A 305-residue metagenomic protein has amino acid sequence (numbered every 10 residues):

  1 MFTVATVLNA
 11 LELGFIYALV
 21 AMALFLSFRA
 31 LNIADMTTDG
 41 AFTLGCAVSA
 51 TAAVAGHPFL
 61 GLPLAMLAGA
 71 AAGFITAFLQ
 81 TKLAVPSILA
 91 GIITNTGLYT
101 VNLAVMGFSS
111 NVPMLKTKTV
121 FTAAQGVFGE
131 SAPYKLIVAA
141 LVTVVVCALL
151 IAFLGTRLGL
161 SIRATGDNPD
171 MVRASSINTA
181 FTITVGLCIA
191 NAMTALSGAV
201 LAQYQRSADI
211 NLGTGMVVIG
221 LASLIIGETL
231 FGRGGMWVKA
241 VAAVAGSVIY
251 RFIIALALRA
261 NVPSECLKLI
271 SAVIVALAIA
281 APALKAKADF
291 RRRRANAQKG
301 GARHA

Functional and structural regions predicted by a protein language model:
M1-V20, V48, G56-L60, F128 (+1 more regions): Membrane-interfacial amphipathic/re-entrant helices at transmembrane-helix boundaries
L24, H57-T96, V101, T143-V145 (+2 more regions): Alpha-helical transmembrane segments within multi-pass membrane transporters and channels
F28-K82, A123-G129, G234-G235, R259: Membrane-embedded helix boundary and interhelical linker motif in transport proteins
A30-A34, F74-T119, A124, R157 (+2 more regions): Short loop segments and helix-boundary regions at transmembrane helix junctions of multi-pass inner-membrane proteins
A72, A132-V217: Helix-loop-helix "hairpin" substructures at the membrane interface of multi-pass membrane proteins
S87, N95-G155, T184-V185, D209 (+2 more regions): Transmembrane helix-bundle core of multi-pass membrane transporters and related energy-transducing complexes
D167-A174, N178-F181, G234, I253-A305: Cytosolic-side transmembrane-helix boundaries in multi-pass membrane proteins
T194, G198-L269: Transmembrane alpha-helical segments in multi-pass inner-membrane proteins
